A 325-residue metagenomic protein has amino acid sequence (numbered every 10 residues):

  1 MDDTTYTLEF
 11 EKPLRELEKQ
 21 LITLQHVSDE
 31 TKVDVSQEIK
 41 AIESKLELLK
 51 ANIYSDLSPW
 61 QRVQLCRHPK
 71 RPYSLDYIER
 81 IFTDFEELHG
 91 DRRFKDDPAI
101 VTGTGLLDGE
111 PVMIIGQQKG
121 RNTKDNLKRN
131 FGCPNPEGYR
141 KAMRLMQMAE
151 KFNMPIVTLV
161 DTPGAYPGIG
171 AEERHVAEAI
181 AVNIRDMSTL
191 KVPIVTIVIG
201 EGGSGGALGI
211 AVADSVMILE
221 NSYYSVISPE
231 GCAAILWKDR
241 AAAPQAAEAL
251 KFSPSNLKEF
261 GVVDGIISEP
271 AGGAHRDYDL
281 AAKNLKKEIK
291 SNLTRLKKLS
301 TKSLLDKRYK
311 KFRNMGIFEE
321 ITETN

Functional and structural regions predicted by a protein language model:
M1-P111, D279-N325: Intrinsically disordered, low-complexity segments enriched in small/flexible residues
D2, V160-K290, T294, K298: Conserved catalytic cores of soluble enzyme domains, especially glycine-rich substrate-binding beta-alpha loops
K12, A41, P69-D76, D96 (+8 more regions): Charged, alpha-helix-enriched surfaces in structured cytosolic catalytic cores of large nucleotide-utilizing machines
L17, S58, I114, D161 (+3 more regions): Terminal peptide-recognition signature
S55, D84, F94-D96, T102 (+2 more regions): Glycine-rich beta-alpha loop segments
V63-C66, L127-F131, G273-H275: Short hinge/gating elements
Q64, T104-L106, P111-I115, V157-L159 (+4 more regions): Structured core elements
P72-S74, N122-K124, Y166-G168: Short active-site-adjacent helix-start/loop capping segments
